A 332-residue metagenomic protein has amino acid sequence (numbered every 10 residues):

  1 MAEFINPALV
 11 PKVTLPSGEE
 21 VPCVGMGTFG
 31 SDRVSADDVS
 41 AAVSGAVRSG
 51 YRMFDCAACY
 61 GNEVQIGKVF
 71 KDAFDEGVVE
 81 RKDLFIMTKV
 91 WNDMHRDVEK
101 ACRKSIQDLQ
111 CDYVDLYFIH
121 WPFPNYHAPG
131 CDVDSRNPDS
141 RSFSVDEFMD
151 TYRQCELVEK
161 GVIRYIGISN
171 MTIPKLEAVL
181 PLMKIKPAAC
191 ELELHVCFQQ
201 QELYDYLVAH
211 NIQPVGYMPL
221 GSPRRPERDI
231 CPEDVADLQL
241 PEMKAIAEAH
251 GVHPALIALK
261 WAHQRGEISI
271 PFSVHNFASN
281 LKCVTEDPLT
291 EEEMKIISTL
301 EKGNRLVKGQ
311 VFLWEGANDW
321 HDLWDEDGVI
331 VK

Functional and structural regions predicted by a protein language model:
M1-L84, E99, L220-P223, L313 (+1 more regions): N-terminal binding-site loop/beta-alpha segment at the start of enzyme catalytic domains that lines or forms
L9, W121-K332: Beta/alpha (TIM)-barrel catalytic core signal, keyed to glycine-rich beta->alpha loops juxtaposed to Asp/Glu that bind
C23, E80-L84, D112-L116, R164-Y165 (+2 more regions): Short acidic capping loops at alpha-helix termini that bridge into adjacent secondary structure
V24-D37, K89-D97, D139-D146: Active-site mouth loops of central-metabolism enzymes
R33-V47, M94-Q110, F148-D150, P174-E177 (+1 more regions): Short, acidic/polar
R52-Y60, M87-T88, R164-G167, A189-L192: Short catalytic-loop micro-motif centered on adjacent basic/acidic residues
E80-M94, L116-P122, E191-L194: A short, structured active-site edge motif that brings together acidic residues
E99-I119, L157-K160: CE4/NodB-like, metal-dependent polysaccharide N-deacetylase domain that modifies extracellular/periplasmic N-acetylated
